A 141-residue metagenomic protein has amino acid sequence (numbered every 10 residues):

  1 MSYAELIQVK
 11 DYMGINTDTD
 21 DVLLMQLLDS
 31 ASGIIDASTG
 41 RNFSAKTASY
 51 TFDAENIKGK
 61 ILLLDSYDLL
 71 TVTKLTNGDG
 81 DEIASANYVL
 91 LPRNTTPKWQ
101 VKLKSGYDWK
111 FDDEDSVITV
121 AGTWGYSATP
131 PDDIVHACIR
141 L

Functional and structural regions predicted by a protein language model:
M1-L141: Divalent metal-cofactor coordination and adjacent catalytic microenvironments
